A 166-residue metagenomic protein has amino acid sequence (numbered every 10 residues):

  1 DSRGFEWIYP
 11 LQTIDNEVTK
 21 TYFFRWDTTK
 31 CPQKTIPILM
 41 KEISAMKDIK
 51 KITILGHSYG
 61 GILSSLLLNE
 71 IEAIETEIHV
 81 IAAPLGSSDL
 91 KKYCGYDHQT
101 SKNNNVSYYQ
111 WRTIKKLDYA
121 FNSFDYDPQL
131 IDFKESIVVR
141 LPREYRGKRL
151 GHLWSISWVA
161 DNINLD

Functional and structural regions predicted by a protein language model:
D1-V18: Short, surface-exposed "cap/lid" segments of acyl-processing enzymes
S2, T21, W26, Q33-D118: Serine-dependent carboxylesterase/thioesterase catalytic core of lipase-like alpha/beta-hydrolase/SGNH enzymes
F5-Y9, T76, I137-V139, I156: Hydrophobic transmembrane signal anchors and adjacent membrane-proximal interface regions, especially in viral
E6-I8, K34, F121-N122: Short, glycine/acidic-enriched capping/hinge loops at junctions between secondary-structure elements
Y9-T13, K41, S157-N162: Charged/polar, solvent-exposed surface patches and flexible loops
W26-D27, S136: Short, acidic/turn-prone active-site loops that include or flank metal/cofactor- and phosphate-binding residues
Y96-D166: C-terminal catalytic-base region of ester-bond hydrolases, centering on the histidine of the charge-relay
